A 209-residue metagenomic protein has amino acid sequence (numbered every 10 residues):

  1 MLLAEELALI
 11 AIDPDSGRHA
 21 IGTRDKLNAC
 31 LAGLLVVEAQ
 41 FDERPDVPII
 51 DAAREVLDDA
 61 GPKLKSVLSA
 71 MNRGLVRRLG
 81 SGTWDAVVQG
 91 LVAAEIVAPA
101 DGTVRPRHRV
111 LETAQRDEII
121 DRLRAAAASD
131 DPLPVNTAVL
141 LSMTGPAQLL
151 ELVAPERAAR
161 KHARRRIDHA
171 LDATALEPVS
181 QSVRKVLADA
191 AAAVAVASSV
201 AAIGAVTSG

Functional and structural regions predicted by a protein language model:
M1-A86, S198-G209: Short, amphipathic alpha-helical interface elements at domain boundaries that mediate macromolecular binding
I10, A52, V56, A70 (+7 more regions): Residues that form generic nucleotide/phosphate-binding pockets
A29, L34, Q40-P45, P99-G102 (+1 more regions): Extended intrinsically disordered, low-complexity coil regions enriched in Ser, Thr, Gly, Ala and often Pro
F41, V92-A93: Short, well-ordered loop/turn elements at secondary-structure boundaries
R44-D58, A98-A128, P134, L140 (+1 more regions): Accessory beta->alpha helical hairpin/"wing" motif in late/C-terminal subdomains of nucleic-acid enzymes
A60-A86, G90-V92, A128-P155: Leucine-rich, amphipathic alpha-helical/linker segments
N72-G82, A94-V110, A114, D172-K185: Acidic, Ser/Thr/Pro-enriched low-complexity segments and adjacent helix/loop capping patches that create flexible
R124-G209: Short hydrophobic helical membrane-anchoring segments positioned at the boundary with long low-complexity
